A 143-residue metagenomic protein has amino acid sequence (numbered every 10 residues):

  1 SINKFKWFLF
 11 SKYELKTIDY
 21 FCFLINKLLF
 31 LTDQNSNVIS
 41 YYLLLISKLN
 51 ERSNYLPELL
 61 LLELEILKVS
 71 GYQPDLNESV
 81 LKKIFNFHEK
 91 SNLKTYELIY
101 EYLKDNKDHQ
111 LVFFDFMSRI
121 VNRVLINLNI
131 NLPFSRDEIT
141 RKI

Functional and structural regions predicted by a protein language model:
S1-I143: Non-catalytic alpha-helical scaffolds and adjoining flexible linkers that form interface surfaces for assembly
